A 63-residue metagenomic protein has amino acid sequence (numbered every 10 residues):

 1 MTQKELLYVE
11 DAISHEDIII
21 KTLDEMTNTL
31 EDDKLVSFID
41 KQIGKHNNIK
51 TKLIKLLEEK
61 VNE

Functional and structural regions predicted by a protein language model:
M1-E63: His/Met- and acidic-residue-enriched segments that coordinate or traffic transition-metal cofactors and support
